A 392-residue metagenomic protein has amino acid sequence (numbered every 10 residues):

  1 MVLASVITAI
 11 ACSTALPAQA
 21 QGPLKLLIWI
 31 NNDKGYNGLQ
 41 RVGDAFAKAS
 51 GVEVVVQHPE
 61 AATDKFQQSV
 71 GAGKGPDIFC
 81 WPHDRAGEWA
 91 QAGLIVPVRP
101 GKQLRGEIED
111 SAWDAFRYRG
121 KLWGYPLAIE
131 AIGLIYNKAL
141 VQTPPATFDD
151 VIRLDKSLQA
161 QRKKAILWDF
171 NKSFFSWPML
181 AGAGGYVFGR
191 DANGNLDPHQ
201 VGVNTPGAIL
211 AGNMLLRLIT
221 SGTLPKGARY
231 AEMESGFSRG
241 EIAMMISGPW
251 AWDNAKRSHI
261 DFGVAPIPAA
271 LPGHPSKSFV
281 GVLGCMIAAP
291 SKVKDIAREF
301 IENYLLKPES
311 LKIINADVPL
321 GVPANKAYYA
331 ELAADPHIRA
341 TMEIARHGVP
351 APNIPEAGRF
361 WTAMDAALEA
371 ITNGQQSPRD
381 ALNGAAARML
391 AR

Functional and structural regions predicted by a protein language model:
L16-E88, L271-G273, D380, G384-R392: Conserved N-terminal structural module of periplasmic/extracytoplasmic solute-binding proteins
G22, D44, A49, L122 (+6 more regions): Extracytoplasmic/periplasmic substrate-recognition and gating elements
P76-D77, R105-K138, A165, H274-K277 (+1 more regions): A structural signal for short loop-to-beta-strand junctions that line the ligand-binding cleft of periplasmic/secreted
H83-I132, T143-L154, M179, G263-A265 (+2 more regions): Hinge/lid segment of periplasmic solute-binding proteins
I95, W250-D253, L283-G358, R379: Mature extracytoplasmic/periplasmic domains
W123-L127, I132, I152-Q200, I242: Extracytoplasmic/periplasmic solute-binding protein
D155, D197-G227: Glycine-centered hinge/linker elements that transmit conformational signals in sensory and ligand-binding systems
E343-R392: Conserved C-terminal helix/tail region of periplasmic/extracytoplasmic solute-binding proteins
